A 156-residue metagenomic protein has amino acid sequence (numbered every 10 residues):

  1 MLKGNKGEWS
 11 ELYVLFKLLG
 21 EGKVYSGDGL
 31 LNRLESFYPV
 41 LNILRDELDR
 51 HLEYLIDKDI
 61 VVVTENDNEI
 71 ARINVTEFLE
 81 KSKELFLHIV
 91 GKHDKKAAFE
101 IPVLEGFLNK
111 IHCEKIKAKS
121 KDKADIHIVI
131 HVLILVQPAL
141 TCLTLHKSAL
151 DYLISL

Functional and structural regions predicted by a protein language model:
M1, H93-L133: Short linear interaction motifs
K3-G4, Y13-G106: An N-terminal, globular interaction/scaffold subdomain
L18, A124-K147: Conserved catalytic cores of phosphodiester-cleaving nucleases, focusing on short active-site segments
K147-L156: Acidic, metal/cofactor-coordinating or nucleic-acid-engaging core segments within structured domains
